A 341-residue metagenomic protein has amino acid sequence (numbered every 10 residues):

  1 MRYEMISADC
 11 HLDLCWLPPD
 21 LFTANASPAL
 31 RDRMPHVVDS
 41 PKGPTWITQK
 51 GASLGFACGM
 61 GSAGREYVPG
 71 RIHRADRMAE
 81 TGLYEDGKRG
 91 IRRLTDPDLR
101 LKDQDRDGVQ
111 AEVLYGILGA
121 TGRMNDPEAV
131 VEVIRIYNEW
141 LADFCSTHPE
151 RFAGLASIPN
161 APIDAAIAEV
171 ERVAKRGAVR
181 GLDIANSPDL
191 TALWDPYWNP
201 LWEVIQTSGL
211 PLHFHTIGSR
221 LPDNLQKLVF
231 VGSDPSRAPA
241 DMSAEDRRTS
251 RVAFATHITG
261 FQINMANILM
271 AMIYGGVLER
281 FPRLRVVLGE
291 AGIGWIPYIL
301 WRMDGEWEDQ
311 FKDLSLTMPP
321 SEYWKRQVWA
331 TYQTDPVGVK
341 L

Functional and structural regions predicted by a protein language model:
M1-L341: Helix-coil boundary/capping segments in enzymes
